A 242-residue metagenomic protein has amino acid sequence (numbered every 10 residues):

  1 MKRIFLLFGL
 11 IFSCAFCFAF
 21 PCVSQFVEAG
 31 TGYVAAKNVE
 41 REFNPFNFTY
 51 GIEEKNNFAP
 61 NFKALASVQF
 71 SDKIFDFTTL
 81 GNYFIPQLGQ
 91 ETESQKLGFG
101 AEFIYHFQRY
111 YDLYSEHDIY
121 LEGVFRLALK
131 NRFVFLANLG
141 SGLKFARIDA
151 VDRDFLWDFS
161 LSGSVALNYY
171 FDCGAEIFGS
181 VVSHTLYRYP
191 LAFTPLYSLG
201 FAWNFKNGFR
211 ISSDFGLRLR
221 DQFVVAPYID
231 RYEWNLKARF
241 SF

Functional and structural regions predicted by a protein language model:
M1-F26: Cleavable N-terminal export/targeting peptides
F18-I74: Short glycine/proline- and aromatic-enriched beta-strand/turn motifs that initiate or cap beta-hairpins
T31-N38, A66-I74, F103-R109, L127 (+4 more regions): Transmembrane beta-strands of outer-membrane beta-barrel pores
E40-Y50, D72-N82, Q95-L97, L113-L121 (+4 more regions): Residues that define the transmembrane beta-barrel architecture of outer-membrane proteins
F48-N56, T79-Q90, F103-Y105, L121-L129 (+6 more regions): Residues on the lipid-exposed face of transmembrane beta-strands in outer-membrane beta-barrel proteins
N56-A66, G89-F99, N131-A137, Y170-F178 (+1 more regions): Repeated loop/turn-to-beta-strand initiation elements of outer-membrane beta-barrel proteins
Y114-Y187: Detector for outer-membrane/organellar transmembrane beta-barrel domains, recognizing the amphipathic beta-strand
G179-F242: Predominantly the C-terminal beta-signal and adjacent terminal strand-loop region of outer-membrane beta-barrel
